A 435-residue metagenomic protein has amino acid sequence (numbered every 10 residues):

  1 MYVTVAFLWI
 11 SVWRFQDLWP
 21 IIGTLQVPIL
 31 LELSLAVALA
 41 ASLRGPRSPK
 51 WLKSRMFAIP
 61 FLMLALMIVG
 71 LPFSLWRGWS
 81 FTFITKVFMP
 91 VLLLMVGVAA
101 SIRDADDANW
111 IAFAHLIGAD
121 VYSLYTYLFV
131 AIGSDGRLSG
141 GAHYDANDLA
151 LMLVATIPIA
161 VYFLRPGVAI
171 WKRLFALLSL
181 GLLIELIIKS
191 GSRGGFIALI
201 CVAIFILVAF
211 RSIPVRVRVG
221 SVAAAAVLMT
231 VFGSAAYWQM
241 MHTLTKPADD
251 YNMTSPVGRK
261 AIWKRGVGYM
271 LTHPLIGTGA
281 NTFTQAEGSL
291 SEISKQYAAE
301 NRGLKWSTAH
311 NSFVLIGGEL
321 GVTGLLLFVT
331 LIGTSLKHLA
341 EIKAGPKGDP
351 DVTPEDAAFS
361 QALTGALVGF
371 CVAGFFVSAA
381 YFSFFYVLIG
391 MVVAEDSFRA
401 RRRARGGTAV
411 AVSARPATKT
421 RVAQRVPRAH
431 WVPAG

Functional and structural regions predicted by a protein language model:
M1-V69, L75-W79, R103-A114, F163-L174 (+3 more regions): Transmembrane signal-anchor hairpin modules in multi-pass inner-membrane enzymes, especially those that act on
Y2, S34, R77-T82, L92 (+4 more regions): Short alpha-helical transmembrane interface motifs in multi-pass membrane proteins
V12-I21, L315-L320, T353-D396: Membrane helix-loop boundary segments at the extracytoplasmic
I22-L30, F83-K86, A142-V154, G191-G194 (+3 more regions): Membrane-interface micro-motifs in multi-pass membrane enzymes
S34-A38, F61-P72, M89-G97, D106-G136 (+7 more regions): Alpha-helical transmembrane segments of multi-pass inner-membrane proteins
P46, L128, E185-S190, F210-S255 (+5 more regions): A membrane-periplasm/extracellular boundary helix in multi-pass inner-membrane enzymes that assemble envelope glycans
G136, D249-K264, T272, I276-L320 (+2 more regions): Long extracytoplasmic/lumenal interhelical loops at the membrane interface of multi-pass membrane proteins
V208, V217, E319-A366, S397: Hydrophobic transmembrane alpha-helices and their immediate junctions
